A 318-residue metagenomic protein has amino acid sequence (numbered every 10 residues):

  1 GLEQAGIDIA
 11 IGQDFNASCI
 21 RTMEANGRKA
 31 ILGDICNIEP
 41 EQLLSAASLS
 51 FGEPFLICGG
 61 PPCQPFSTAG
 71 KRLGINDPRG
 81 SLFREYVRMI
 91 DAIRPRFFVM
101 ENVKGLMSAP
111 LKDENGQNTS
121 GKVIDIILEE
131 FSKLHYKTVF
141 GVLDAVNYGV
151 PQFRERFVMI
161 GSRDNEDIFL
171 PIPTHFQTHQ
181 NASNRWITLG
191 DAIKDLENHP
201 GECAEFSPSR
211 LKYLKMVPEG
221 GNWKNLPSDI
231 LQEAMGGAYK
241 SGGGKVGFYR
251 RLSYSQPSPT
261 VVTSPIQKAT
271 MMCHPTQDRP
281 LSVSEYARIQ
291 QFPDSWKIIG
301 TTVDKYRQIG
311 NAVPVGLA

Functional and structural regions predicted by a protein language model:
G1-I7, E130-K133, R156-Q308, A312-L317: S-adenosyl-L-methionine-dependent DNA methyltransferase catalytic core
G1-R96, V103-K122: Core alpha/beta nucleotide-donor-binding catalytic domains of modification enzymes
L32-G33, Y136-N147: Conserved S-adenosyl-L-methionine
S45-A47, F153-I160: Short, surface-exposed amphipathic charged segments that create phosphate/polyanion-binding patches used for binding
Q64-T68, L106-A109, G149-Q152, D167-F169 (+1 more regions): Short catalytic/ligand-binding loop motif for oxyanion handling, primarily in non-cytosolic enzymes, centered on
R94-R96, Y136, E155: A short helix->loop->beta-strand "cap" motif at the edges of active sites that frequently abuts
V99-V103, A109, F140-G141, I299: Short beta-strands and strand-loop turn motifs
N115-T138: Conserved Class I S-adenosyl-L-methionine
